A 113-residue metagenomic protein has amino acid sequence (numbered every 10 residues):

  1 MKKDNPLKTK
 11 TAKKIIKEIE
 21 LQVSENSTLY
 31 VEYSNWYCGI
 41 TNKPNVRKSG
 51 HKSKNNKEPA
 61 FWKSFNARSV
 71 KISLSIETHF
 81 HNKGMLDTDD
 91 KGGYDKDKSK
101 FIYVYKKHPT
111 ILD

Functional and structural regions predicted by a protein language model:
M1-D113: GIY-YIG nuclease catalytic motif and its immediate N-terminal context
